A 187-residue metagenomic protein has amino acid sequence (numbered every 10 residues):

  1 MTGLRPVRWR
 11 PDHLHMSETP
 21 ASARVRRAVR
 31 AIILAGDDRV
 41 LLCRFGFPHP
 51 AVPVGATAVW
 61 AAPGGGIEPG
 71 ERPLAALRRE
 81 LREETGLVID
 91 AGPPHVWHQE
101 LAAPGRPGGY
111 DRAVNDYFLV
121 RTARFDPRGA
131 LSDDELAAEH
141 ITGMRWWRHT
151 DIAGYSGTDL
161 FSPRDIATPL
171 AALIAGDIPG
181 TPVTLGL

Functional and structural regions predicted by a protein language model:
M1-T19, G180-L187: Actinobacteria-biased recognition of intrinsically disordered, low-complexity terminal regions
R8-A61, L74: N-terminal strand-loop-strand
D12-A21, P104-P107, S132-D134: Short, P/G- and charge-enriched loop/turn segments at secondary-structure junctions
A21-V25, V54-V59, G108-V114, L136-I141: A generic structural micro-feature
I33, L119-R121, R145-R148: Short, well-ordered beta-strand micro-motif
A58-W60, P127-L187: Nudix hydrolase/Nudix homology domain
A62-V96: The catalytic Nudix box helix
G86-S132: Active-site segment of metal-dependent pyrophosphate-handling enzymes, primarily the Nudix hydrolase catalytic core
